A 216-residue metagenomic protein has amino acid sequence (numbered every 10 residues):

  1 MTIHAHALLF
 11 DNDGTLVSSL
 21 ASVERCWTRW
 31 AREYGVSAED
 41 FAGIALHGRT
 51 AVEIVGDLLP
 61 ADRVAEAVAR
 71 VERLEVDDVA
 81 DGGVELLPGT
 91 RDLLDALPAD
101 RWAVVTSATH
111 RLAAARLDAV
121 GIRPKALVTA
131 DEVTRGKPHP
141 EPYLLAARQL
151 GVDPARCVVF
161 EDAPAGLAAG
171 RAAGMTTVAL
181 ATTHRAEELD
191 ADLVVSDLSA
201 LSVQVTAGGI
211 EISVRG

Functional and structural regions predicted by a protein language model:
M1-A5, R91, D95, A99 (+1 more regions): Asp-based, Mg2+/Mn2+-dependent phosphohydrolase catalytic module
T2-P98, T109-R111: N-terminal helical cap/lid subdomain that shapes the substrate entry/recognition surface in HAD-like hydrolases
V17, F41, G83, A103 (+3 more regions): A generic secondary-structure micro-motif detector that highlights 1-2 residue hydrophobic/ambivalent hotspots embedded
S18, V104-T106, A179: Hydrophobic residues in well-ordered beta-strands that form the structural core
W27, W102, F160: Aromatic/pi-system hotspot detector in well-structured domains
R29-R32, V104, A200: Intrinsic disorder/low-complexity segments enriched in polar/charged and small flexible residues
V79-V84, V105, R135, A172-A173: Short, flexible loop segments at the rims of nucleotide/cofactor-binding pockets, characterized by
